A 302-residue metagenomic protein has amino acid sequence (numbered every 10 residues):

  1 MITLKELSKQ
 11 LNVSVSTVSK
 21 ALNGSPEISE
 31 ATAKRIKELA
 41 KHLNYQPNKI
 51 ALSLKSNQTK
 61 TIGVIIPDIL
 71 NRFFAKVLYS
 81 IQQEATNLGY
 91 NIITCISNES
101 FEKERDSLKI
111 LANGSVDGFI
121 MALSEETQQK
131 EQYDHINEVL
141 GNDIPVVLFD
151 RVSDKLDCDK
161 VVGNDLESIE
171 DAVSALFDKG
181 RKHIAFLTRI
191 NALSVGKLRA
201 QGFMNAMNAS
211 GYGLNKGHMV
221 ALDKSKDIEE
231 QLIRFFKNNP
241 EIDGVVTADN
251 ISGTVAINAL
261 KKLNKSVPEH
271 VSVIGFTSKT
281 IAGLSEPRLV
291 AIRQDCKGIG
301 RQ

Functional and structural regions predicted by a protein language model:
M1-T59: N-terminal helix-turn-helix DNA-binding module of bacterial transcription factors
I2-T3, N57-S174, R234-K237: Alpha-helical recognition/docking segments in bacterial nutrient-uptake and carbohydrate-utilization systems
Q10, V15-K20, L54-L70, I120 (+1 more regions): Short beta-strand segments enriched in small/hydrophobic residues
F73-N87, S168-A172, S194-G213, V255 (+2 more regions): Short, solvent-exposed amphipathic alpha-helices that sit in or adjacent to ligand/effector-binding or catalytic
A85-I96, F186, A206-K226: Short beta-strand elements in bilobed, periplasmic/extracellular small-molecule ligand-binding domains
D159-F186, Q201, N205, S225-I233 (+2 more regions): Hydrophobic alpha-helical segments within soluble ligand-binding/sensing domains
H183, L214-H218, S266-V273: Short acidic capping loops at alpha-helix termini that bridge into adjacent secondary structure
I233-Q302: Flexible loop/turn connectors
